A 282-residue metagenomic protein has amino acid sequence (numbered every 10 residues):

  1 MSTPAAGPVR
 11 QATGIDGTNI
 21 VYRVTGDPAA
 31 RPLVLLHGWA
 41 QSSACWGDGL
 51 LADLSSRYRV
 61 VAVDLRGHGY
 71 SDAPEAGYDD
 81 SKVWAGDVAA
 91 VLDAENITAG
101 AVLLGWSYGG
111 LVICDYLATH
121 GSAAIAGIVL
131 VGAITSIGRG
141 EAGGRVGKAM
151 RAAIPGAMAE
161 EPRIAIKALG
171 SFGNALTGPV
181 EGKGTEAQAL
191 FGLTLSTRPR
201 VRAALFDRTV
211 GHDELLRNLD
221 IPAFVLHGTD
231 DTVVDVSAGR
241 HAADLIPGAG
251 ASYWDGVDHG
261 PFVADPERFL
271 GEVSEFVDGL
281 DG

Functional and structural regions predicted by a protein language model:
I15, R23, A62-L104, Y108 (+1 more regions): Active-site loop/oxyanion-hole signature of alpha/beta-hydrolase fold enzymes
T18-P74: Conserved HGGG/HGGXW glycine-rich cap/lid loop of the alpha/beta-hydrolase fold
H37-W39, G105-G110, G228: Conserved alpha/beta-hydrolase "nucleophile elbow" surrounding the catalytic nucleophile
C114-A159: Flexible "cap/lid" loop of the alpha/beta hydrolase fold
G140-R145, A159-N218: Conserved alpha/beta-hydrolase catalytic His-Asp/Glu region
L219, V225-H227, D231: Short beta-strand/loop motif that positions the catalytic acidic residue of the alpha/beta-hydrolase fold
T232-A238: Conserved alpha/beta-hydrolase "acid-adjacent" motif
V257-L270: Catalytic histidine-centered segment of alpha/beta-hydrolase-like enzymes
